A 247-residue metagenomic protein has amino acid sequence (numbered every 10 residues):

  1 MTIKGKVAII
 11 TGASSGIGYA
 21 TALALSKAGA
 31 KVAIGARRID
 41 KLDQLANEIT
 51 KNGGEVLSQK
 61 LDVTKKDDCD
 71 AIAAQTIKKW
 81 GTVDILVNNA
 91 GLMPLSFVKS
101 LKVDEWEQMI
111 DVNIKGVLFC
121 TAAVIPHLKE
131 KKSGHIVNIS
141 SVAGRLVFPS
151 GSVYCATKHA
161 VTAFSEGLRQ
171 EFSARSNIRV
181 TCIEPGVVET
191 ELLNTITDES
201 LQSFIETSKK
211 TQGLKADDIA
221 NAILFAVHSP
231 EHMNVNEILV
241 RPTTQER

Functional and structural regions predicted by a protein language model:
V7, S14-S15: Conserved glycine-rich cofactor-binding loop
A30-L45: Conserved glycine-rich Rossmann-like NAD(P)H-binding loop of the short-chain dehydrogenase/reductase
I39-D40, K60-A71, V103: The beta1-alpha1 cofactor-binding region of Rossmann-like NAD(H)/NADP(H)-dependent oxidoreductases
F97-V98, K102-I110: Substrate-binding pocket helix/loop in short-chain dehydrogenase/reductase
T121, T157: Active-site helix of classical SDR
S141: Residue(s) in the substrate-gating loop at a strand-loop-helix junction that position the organic substrate next
I178, C182-I183, Q202-R247: C-terminal helical subdomain
